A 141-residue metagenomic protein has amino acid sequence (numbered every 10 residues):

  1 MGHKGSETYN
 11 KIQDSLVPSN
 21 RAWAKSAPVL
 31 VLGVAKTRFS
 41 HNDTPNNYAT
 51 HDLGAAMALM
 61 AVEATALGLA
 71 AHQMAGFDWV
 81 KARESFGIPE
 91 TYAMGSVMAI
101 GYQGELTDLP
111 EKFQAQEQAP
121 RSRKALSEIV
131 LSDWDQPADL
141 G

Functional and structural regions predicted by a protein language model:
M1-G141: Acidic, surface-exposed loops and disordered segments
